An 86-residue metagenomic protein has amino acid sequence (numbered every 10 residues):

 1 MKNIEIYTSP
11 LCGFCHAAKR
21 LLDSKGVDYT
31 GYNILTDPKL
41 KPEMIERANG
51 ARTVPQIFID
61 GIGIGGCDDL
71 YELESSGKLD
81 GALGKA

Functional and structural regions predicted by a protein language model:
M1-D28: Local sequence-structure signature of Cys/Sec-based thiol-disulfide redox active-site neighborhoods
I6, R20, L35-P38, T53 (+2 more regions): Mobile acidic interaction elements
H16, K39, G65: Residues that form or flank phosphate/diphosphate-binding pockets in enzymes that use nucleotide phosphates
H16, R20, P42, G81: Alpha-helical elements of the RecA-like P-loop NTPase motor core of helicases
I34-G50, K78, G84: Thioredoxin-like thiol-disulfide oxidoreductase module
N49-F58, D68: Structural micro-motif
I59-K85: Non-catalytic, surface beta->alpha helical segment in thiol-disulfide oxidoreductase systems
